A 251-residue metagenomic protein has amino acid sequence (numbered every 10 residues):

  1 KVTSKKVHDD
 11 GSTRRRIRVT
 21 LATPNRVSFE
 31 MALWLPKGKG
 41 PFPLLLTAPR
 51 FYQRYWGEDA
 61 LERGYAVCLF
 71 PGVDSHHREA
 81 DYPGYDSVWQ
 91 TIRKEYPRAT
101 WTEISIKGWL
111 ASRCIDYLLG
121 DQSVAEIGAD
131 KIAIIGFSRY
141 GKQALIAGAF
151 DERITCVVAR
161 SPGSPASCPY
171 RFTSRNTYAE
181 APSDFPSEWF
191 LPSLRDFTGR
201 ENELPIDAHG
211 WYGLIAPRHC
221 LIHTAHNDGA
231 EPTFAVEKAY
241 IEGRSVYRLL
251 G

Functional and structural regions predicted by a protein language model:
V2-G40: N-terminal cap/lid segment of alpha/beta-hydrolase-fold proteins
T23, T47-F51, A225: Glycine-rich His-Gly loop
L33-P36, F42, R195, H223: Aromatic-residue-lined binding/catalytic grooves and analogous aromatic/hydrophobic interfacial grooves in multimeric
G40-F42, T47-A129, A166, Y170-R171: Cap/lid segment of the alpha/beta-hydrolase catalytic domain
S112-I115, Y240, R244: Generic structural signal for well-ordered alpha-helices, preferentially at hydrophobic/aromatic core positions
R113-T177: Primarily recognizes the serine-hydrolase "nucleophile elbow" in alpha/beta-hydrolase and SGNH/GDSL folds
A159-W211, P232-Y240, V246-G251: Mobile cap/lid helix-loop segments that gate and shape the active-site cleft of serine hydrolases
A216-T233: Conserved strand-to-loop "acid loop" that flanks and positions the catalytic carboxylate
